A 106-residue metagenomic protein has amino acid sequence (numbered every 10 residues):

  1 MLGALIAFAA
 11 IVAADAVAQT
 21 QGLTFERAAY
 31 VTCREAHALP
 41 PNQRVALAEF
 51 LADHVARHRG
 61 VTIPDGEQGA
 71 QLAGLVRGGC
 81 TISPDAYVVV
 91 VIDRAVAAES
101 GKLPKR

Functional and structural regions predicted by a protein language model:
M1-Q19: Classic N-terminal secretory signal peptides
L2, V12, C33-A36, R59: Proteins with a high burden of low-complexity, intrinsically disordered sequence enriched in S/T/G/P/A and R, requiring
A16-H37: Short N-terminal segments immediately surrounding and downstream of signal-peptide cleavage
G22-E26, P41-Q43, L47-R106: Compact alpha-helical subdomains of small soluble proteins
